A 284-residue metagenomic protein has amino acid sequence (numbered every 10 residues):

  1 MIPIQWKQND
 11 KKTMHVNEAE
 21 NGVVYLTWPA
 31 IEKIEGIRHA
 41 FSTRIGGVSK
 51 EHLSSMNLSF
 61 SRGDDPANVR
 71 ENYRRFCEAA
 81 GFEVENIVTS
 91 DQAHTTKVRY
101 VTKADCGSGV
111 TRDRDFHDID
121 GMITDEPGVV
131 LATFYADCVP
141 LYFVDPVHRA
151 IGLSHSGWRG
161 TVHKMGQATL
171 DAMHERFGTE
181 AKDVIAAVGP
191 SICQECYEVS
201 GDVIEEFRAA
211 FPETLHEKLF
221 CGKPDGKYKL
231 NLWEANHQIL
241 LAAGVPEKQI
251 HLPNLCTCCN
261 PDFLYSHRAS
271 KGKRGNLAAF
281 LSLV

Functional and structural regions predicted by a protein language model:
M1-V284: Active-site microenvironment for binding and transforming phosphate-containing groups
